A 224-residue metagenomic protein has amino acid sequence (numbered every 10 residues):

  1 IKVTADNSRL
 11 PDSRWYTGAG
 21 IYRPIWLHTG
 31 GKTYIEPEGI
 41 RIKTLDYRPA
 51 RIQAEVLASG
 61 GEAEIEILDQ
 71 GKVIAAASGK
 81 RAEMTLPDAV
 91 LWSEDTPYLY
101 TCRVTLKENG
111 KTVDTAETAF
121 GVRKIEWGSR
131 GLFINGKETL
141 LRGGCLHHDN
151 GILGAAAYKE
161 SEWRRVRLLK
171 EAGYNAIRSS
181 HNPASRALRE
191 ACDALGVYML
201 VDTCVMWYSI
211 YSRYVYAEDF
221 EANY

Functional and structural regions predicted by a protein language model:
I1-M199, A222-N223: Secreted/periplasmic carbohydrate-active enzymes, especially glycoside hydrolases
R142, C204-Y224: Active-site-adjacent "subsite" loops/lids of carbohydrate-active enzymes
